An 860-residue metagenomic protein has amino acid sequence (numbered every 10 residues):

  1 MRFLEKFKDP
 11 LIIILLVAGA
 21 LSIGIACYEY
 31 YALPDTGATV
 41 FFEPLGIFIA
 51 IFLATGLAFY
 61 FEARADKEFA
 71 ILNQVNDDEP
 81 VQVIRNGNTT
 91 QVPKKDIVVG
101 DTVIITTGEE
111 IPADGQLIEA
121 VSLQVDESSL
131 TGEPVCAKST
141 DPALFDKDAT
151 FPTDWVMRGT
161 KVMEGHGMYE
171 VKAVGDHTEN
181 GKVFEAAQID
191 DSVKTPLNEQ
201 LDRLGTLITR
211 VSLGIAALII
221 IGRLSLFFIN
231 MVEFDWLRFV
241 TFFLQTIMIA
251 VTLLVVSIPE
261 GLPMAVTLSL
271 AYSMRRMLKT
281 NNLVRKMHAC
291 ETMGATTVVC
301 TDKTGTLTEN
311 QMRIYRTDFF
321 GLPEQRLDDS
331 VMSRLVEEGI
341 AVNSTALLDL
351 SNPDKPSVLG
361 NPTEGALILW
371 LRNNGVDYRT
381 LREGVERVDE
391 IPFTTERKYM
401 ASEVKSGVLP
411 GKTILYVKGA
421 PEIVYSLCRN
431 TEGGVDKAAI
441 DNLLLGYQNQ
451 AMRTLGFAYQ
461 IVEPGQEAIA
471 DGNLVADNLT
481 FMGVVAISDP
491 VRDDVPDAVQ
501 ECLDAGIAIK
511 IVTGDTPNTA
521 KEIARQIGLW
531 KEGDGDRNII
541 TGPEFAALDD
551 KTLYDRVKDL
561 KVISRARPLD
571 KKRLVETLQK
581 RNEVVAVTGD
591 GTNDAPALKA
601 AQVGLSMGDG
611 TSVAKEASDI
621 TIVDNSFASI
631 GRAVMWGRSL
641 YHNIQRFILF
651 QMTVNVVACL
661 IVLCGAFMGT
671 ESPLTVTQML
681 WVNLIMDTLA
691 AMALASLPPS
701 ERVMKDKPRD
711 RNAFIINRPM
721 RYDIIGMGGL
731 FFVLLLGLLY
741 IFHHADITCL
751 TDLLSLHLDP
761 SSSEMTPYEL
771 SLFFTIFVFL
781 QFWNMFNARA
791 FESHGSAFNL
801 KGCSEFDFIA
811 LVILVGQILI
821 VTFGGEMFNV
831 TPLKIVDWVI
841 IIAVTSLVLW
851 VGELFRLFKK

Functional and structural regions predicted by a protein language model:
M1-P708, A713-I716, F774, F791-K860: Conserved cytosolic headpiece of P-type ATPases
L224-V232, L736-L753, T822-G825: Membrane-helix interface motif
N582, V634, R638, V733-A745 (+1 more regions): Alpha-helix capping/termination and helix-coil
V654-A658, G726-L735: Core segments of transmembrane alpha-helices that mediate helix-helix packing or line hydrophobic substrate/ligand
A666-T675, I741-Y768: Helix-coil boundary and interhelical linker segments in multi-pass alpha-helical membrane proteins
M686, Y768-M785: Generic alpha-helical transmembrane segments
D710-L730, D759-L772, L800: Membrane-water interface at loop-to-transmembrane-helix junctions
